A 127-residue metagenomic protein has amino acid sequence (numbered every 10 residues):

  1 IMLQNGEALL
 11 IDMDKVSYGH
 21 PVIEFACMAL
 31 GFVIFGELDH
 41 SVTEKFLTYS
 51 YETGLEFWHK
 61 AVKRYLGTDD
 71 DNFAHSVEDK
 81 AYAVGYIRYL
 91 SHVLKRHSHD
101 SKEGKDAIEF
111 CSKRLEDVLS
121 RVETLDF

Functional and structural regions predicted by a protein language model:
I1-I23: Active-site acidic catalytic loop and adjacent metal/ATP-binding pocket of ATP-dependent phosphoryl transfer enzymes
G6-D14, A61-F73: Short amphipathic alpha-helical segments and their helix-coil junctions
V16-G19, T48-E52, A74-V77: Short, solvent-exposed segments of well-ordered alpha helices
Y18, Y51-L55, G104-I108: Flexible, glycine- and charge-enriched loops at secondary-structure boundaries
E24-T68, V84-S101: Active-site activation/catalytic loop segments of kinase-like enzymes and analogous catalytic loops in related
D70-V84: All-alpha amphipathic helical-bundle segments outside canonical DNA-binding/catalytic cores that form hydrophobic
N72, I87-F127: ATP/Mg2+ or Mg2+-diphosphate-binding catalytic cores that bind nucleotide phosphates or diphosphates via glycine-rich
